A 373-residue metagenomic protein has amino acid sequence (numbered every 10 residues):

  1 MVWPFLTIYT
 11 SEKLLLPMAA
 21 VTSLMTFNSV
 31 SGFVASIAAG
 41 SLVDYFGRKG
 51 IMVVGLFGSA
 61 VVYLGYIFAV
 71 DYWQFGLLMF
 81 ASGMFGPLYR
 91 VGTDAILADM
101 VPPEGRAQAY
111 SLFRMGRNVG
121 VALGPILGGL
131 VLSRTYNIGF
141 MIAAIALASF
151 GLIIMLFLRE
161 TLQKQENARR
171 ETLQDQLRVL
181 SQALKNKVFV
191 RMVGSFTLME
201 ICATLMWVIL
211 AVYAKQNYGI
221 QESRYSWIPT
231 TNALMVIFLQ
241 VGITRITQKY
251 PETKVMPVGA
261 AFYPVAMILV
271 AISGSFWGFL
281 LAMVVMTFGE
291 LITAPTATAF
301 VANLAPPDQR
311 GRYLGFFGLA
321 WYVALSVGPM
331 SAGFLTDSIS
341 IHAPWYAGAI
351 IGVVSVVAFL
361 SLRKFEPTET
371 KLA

Functional and structural regions predicted by a protein language model:
M1-S29, V190-S195, M199-I228: Helix-loop boundary and gating motifs at the non-cytosolic
S29-I37, V121-A122, A233-V241, L325-S326: Residue-level signature of mid-helix packing/kink "hotspots" within the transmembrane helices of 12-pass Major
V34-V70: Conserved MFS/SLC helix-loop-helix module at the cytosolic interface between two early adjacent transmembrane helices
A35-G47, L239-E252, T336: Helix-to-loop junctions at the C-terminal end of transmembrane segments in multipass secondary transporters
G50-L64, K254-L269: Structural signature of the two symmetry-related core transmembrane helices
M79-V119: Cytoplasmic helix-loop-helix junction between adjacent transmembrane helices in 12-TM secondary transporters
I154-A168, S361-L372: Helix-loop junctions on the cytosolic side of multi-pass membrane transporters, especially the intracellular loop
R159-G194: Juxtamembrane intracellular "pre-TM" segments in multi-pass secondary transporters
